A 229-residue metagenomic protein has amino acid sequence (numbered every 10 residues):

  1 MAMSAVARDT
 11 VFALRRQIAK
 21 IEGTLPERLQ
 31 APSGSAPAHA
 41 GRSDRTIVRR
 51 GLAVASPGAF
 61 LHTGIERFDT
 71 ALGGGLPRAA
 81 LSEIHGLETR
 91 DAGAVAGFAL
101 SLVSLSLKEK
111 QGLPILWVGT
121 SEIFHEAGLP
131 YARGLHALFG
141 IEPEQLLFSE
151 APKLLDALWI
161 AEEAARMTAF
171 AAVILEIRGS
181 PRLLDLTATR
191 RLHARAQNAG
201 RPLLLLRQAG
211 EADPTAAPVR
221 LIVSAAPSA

Functional and structural regions predicted by a protein language model:
M1-W117, H125-G128, G134-Q145: Detector for small/aliphatic-rich hydrophobic stretches
G58, H62, A151, R182: Conserved phosphate/pyrophosphate-binding and hydrolysis machinery centered on Walker-type P-loop NTPases, extending
A96-G97, G128-L129, L158, D185-R190: Conserved strand-to-helix beginnings and helix N-cap segments that scaffold or border functional pockets
S101, E163, R191-A194: Alpha-helical scaffolding segments of alpha/beta enzyme cores, especially the outer helices of TIM-barrel or partial
S104-K108, R166, Q197: Residue-level signal for alpha-helix termini/capping positions
L113-F170, I177-S180: Long, charge-dense
A169-P214: A contiguous pocket-lining binding segment that forms or flanks enzyme active sites
R207-A229: Phosphate-binding/switch region of NTP-binding enzymes
